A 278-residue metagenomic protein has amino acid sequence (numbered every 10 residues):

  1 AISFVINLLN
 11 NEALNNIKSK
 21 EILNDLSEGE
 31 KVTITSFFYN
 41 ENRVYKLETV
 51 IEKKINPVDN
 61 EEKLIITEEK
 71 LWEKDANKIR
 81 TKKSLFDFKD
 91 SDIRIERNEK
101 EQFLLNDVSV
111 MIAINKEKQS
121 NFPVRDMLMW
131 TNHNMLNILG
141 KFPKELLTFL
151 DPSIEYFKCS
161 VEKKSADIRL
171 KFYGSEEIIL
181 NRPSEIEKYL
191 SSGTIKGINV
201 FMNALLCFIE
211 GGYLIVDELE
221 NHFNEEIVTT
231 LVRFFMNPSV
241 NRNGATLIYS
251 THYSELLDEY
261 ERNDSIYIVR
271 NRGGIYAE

Functional and structural regions predicted by a protein language model:
A1-A13, E177-E278: Switch/communication elements of ASCE P-loop NTPase nucleotide-binding domains
I6-L205, I209: Phosphate-coordinating catalytic segments in nucleotide- and nucleic-acid-processing enzymes
